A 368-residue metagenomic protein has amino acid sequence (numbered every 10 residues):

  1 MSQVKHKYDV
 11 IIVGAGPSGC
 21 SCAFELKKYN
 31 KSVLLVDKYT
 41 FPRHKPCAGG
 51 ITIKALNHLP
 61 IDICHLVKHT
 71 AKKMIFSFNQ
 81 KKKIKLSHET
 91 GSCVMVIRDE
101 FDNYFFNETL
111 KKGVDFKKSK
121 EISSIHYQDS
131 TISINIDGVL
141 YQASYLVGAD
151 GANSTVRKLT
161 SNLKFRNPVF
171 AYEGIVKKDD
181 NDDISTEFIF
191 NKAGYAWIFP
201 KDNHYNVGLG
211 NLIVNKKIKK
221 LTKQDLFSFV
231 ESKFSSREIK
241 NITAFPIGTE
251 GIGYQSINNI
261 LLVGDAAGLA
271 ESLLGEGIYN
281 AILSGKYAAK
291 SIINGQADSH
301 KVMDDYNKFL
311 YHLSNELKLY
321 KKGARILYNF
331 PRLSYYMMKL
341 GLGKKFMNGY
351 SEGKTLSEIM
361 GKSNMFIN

Functional and structural regions predicted by a protein language model:
Q3-G16: Beta1/beta-strand and adjacent pyrophosphate-binding region of the FAD-binding site in flavoprotein oxidoreductases
A15, E108-S236, I252, G268: Predominantly flavin-linked oxidoreductase catalytic cores and closely associated redox partners
G19-C20: N-terminal Rossmann-fold NAD(P) dinucleotide-binding loop
F24-P46: Glycine-rich FAD pyrophosphate-binding loop
F41, L59-M74, K164-P168, S299 (+2 more regions): A short alpha-helix-loop-beta-strand transition element characteristic of N-terminal alpha/beta dinucleotide-binding
G50-Y104: A conserved beta-strand/loop capping segment in the N-terminal third of enzymes that catalyze redox or closely related
S124, N215-I292: FAD/FMN-dependent oxidoreductases across multiple families
K290-N368: C-terminal helical "tail/cap" subdomain of flavin- and related membrane-associated enzymes
